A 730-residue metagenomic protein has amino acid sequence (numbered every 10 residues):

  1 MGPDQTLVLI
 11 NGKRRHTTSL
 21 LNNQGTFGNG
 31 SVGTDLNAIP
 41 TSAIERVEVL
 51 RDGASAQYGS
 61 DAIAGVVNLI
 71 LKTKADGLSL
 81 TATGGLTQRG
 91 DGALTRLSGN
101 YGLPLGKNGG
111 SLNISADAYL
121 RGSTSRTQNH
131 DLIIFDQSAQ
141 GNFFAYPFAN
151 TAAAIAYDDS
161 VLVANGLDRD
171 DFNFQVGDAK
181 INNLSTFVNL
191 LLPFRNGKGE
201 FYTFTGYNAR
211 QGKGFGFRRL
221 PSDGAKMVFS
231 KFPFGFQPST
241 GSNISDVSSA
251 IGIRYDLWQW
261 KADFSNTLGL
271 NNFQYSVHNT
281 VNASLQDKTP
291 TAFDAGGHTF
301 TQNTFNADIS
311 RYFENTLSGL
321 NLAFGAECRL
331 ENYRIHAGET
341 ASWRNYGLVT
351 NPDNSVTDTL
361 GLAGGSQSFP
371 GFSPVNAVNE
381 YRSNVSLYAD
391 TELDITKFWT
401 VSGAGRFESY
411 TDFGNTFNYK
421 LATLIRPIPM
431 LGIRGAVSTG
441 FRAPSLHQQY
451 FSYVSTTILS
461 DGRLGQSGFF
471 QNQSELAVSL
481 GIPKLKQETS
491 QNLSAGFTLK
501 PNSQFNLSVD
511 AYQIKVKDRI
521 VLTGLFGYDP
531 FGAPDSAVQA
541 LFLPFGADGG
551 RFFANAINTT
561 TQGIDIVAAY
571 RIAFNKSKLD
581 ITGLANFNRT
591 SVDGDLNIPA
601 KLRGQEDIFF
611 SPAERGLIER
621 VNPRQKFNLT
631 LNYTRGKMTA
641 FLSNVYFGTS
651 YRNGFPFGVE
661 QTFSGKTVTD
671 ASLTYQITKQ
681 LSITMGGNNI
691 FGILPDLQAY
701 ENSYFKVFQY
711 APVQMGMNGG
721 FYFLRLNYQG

Functional and structural regions predicted by a protein language model:
Q5, K13-R51: Short acidic/polar hinge/loop motifs at secondary-structure boundaries that mediate gating or recognition
L9, D35-N37, D61-A82, T95-G99: N-terminal periplasmic accessory domains that precede and gate Gram-negative outer-membrane beta-barrel machines
L78, G109-L112, K198-F201, Q259-A262 (+8 more regions): Repeated loop/turn-to-beta-strand initiation elements of outer-membrane beta-barrel proteins
R89-V228, F232-F234, P238-L257, S672 (+1 more regions): Transmembrane beta-barrel wall of Gram-negative outer-membrane proteins
N183, F372-S383, M430, A443-S508 (+5 more regions): Outer-membrane beta-barrel signature, preferentially recognizing the C-terminal barrel domain of Gram-negative
S230-F232, F236-I251, Y255-D256, L268 (+2 more regions): Outer-membrane beta-barrel transmembrane domain signature of Gram-negative proteins, especially the mid-to-C-terminal
F324, N506, A511-G654: Gram-negative outer-membrane beta-barrel transporters
V516, R589-V592, V645-N653, T674-G730: C-terminal beta-signal and adjacent terminal beta-strands/loops of Gram-negative outer-membrane beta-barrel proteins
